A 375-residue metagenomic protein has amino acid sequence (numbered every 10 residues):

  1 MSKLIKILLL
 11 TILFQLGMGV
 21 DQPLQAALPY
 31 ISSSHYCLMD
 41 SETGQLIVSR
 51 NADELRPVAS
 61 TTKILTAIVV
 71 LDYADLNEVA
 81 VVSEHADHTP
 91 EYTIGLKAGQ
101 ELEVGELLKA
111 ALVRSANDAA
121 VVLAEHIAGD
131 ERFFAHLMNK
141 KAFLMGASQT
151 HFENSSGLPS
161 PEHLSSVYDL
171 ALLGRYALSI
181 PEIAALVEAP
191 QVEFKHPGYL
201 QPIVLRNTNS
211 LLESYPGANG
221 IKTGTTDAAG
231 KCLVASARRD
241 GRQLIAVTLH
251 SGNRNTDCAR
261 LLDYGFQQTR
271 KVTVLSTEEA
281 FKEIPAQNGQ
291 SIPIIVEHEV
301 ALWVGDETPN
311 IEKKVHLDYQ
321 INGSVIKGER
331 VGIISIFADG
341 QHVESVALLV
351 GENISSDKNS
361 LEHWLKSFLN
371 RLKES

Functional and structural regions predicted by a protein language model:
M1-K6: Positively charged n-region of N-terminal signal peptides that target proteins for export
I7-G19: Bacterial N-terminal signal peptides
L16-G19, L76, S276: Residues in and immediately flanking transmembrane alpha helices
P23-P181, A185-L186: Active-site-adjacent loops and short helices of periplasmic peptidoglycan-processing enzymes
S148, P159-L164, Y168-D169, G174-S375: Domain-terminus/edge residues, biased toward the C-terminal soluble/receptor-binding domains of extracytoplasmic
